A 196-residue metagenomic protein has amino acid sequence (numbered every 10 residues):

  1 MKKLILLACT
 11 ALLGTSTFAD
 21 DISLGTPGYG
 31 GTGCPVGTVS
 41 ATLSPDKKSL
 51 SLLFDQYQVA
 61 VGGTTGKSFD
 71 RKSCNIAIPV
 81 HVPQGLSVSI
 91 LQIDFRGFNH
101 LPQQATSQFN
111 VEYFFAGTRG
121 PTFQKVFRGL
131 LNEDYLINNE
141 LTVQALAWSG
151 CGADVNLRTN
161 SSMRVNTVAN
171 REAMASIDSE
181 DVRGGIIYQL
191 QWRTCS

Functional and structural regions predicted by a protein language model:
K2-L7: Sec-dependent signal peptide recognition, specifically the positively charged N-region followed immediately by
G14-S16: N-terminal signal peptide c-region/cleavage motif recognized by signal peptidases
F18-T64: N-terminal leader/pro-regions and domain N-caps
S51-L53, N132-S176: Cysteine-clustered segments with highest specificity for TGF-beta superfamily mature ligands
Q56-Q58, I76, V80-Q84, D94-Q103 (+3 more regions): Beta-strand elements of well-folded, non-transmembrane domains
G62-R71, V80-S89, H100-P102: Short, solvent-exposed beta-strand/turn "edge" segments of beta-rich domains on protein surfaces
S89-T142: An exposed acidic His-Trp-rich patch
V165-S196: Proprotein-processing/basic-patch segments
